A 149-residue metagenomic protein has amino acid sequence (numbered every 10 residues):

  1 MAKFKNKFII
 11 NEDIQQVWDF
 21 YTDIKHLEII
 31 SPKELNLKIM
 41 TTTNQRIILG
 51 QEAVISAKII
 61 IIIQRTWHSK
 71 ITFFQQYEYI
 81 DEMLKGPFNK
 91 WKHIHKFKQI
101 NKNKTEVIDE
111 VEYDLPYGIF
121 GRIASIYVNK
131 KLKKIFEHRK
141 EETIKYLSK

Functional and structural regions predicted by a protein language model:
M1-I48: Hydrophobic ligand-binding cavity/cleft-lining segments
K3-F4, L37-T41, V54-I55, I80 (+1 more regions): Short structured motifs
K7-I9, S56, K70, K96-K98 (+1 more regions): Generic structural detector for well-ordered beta-strands
I14, E52, E78, K104-E106: Structural motif
V17-Y21, L27, A53-I55, I71 (+3 more regions): Hydrophobic pocket/interface hotspot
K58-K104, K149: Hydrophobic-ligand binding "helix-grip"
M83-K134: Beta-strand/loop substructures that line and gate deep hydrophobic ligand-binding cavities in soluble
